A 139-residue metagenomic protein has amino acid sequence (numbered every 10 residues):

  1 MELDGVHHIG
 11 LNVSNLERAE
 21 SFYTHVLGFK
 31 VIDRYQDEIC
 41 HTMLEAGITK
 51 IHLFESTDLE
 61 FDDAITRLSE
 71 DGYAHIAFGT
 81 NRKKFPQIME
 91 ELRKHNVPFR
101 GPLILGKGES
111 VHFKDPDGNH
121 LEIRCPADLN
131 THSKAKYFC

Functional and structural regions predicted by a protein language model:
M1-E17, H75-I76, L129-C139: N-terminal beta-strand motif that seeds the catalytic metal site of vicinal oxygen chelate
E2, M89-C139: Vicinal oxygen chelate
G5-S14, T42-E45, A64-E91, E109-K114 (+1 more regions): Vicinal oxygen chelate
N12-T57: Core segments of cupin and vicinal oxygen chelate
S21, H25, P86-K94: Replace "anionic and nucleotidyl ligands
I48-H52, F61, G118-L121: Short, charged/polar, Gly/Pro-enriched secondary-structure boundary elements
L59-D63, L129-H132: A short local loop/turn or secondary-structure capping micro-motif enriched for an aromatic residue
